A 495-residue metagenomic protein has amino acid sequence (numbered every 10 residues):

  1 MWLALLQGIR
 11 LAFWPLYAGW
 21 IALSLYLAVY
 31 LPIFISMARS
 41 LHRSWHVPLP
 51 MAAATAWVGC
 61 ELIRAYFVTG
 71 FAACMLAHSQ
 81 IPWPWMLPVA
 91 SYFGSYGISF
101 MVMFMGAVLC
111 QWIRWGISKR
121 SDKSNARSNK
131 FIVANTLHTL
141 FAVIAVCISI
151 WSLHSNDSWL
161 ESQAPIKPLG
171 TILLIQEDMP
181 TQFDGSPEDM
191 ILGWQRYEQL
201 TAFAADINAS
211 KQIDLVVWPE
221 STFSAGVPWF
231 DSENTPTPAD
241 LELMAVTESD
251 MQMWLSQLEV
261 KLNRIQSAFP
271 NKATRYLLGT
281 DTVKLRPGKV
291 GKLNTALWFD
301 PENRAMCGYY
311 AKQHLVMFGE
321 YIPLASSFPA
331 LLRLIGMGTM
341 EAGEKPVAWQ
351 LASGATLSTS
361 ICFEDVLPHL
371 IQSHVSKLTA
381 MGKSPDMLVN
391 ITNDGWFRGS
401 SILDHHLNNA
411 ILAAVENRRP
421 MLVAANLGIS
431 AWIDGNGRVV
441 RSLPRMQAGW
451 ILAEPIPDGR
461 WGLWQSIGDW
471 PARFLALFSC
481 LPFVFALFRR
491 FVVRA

Functional and structural regions predicted by a protein language model:
M1-W159, I391, R398-S400, N426 (+3 more regions): Membrane-embedded alpha-helical bundles of multi-pass enzymes that act on lipidic or dolichyl-linked glycan substrates
I9-A18, F67-S91, K289-P368, Q372-S373: Active-site catalytic loop in hydrolytic enzyme cores
L27, A54-T55, Y197, D206 (+6 more regions): CN hydrolase (nitrilase-like) catalytic-core segments centered on the catalytic cysteine and neighboring Lys/Glu
F34, A38, T201-A205, P346: Generic structural signal for well-ordered alpha-helices, preferentially at hydrophobic/aromatic core positions
L41, I113-G116, W218, H374-L378: Active-site catalytic pocket residues across diverse enzymes, especially alpha/beta-hydrolases
F141-N208, G395-H406, I411-R418, L422-V423 (+1 more regions): Non-cytosolic juxtamembrane linkers/loops that tether extracellular or periplasmic domains to nearby transmembrane
W151-V316, L351-S353, T359, F363 (+1 more regions): Soluble catalytic regions of membrane-associated enzymes that act on cell-envelope and secretory-pathway components
D300, S353, N393, P457-G459: Non-catalytic surface loops within mature trypsin-like serine protease
